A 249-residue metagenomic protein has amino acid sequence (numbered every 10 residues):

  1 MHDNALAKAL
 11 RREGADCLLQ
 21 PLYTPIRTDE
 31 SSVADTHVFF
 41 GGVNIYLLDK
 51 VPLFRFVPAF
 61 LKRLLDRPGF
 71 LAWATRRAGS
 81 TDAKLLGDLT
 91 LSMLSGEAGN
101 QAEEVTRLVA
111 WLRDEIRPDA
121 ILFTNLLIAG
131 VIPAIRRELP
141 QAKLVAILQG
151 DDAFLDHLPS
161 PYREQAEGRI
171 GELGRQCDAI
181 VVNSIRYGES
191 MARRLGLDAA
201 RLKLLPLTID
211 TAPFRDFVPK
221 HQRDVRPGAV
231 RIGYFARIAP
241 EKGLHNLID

Functional and structural regions predicted by a protein language model:
M1, S190, K242-D249: Active-site helix-initiating loop/hinge in glycosyltransferases
L19-A110: A conserved catalytic-core segment of Leloir-type glycosyltransferases
V109-R113, R117, Y162-I180: Membrane-proximal helix-turn-helix segments that form the acceptor-binding/catalytic region of lipid-linked
A120-L122, I135-F154: Active-site proximal beta-strand in glycosyltransferases
T124-I128: Short His-centered aromatic/hydrophobic patch
D156-L158, R193, I209-G228: Acidic anion/phosphate-binding donor-loop and adjacent secondary structure in glycosyltransferase catalytic cores
R186, T208: Carbohydrate-associated surface elements
R223-K242, I248: Conserved donor-binding/catalytic core segment of Leloir-type glycosyltransferases
